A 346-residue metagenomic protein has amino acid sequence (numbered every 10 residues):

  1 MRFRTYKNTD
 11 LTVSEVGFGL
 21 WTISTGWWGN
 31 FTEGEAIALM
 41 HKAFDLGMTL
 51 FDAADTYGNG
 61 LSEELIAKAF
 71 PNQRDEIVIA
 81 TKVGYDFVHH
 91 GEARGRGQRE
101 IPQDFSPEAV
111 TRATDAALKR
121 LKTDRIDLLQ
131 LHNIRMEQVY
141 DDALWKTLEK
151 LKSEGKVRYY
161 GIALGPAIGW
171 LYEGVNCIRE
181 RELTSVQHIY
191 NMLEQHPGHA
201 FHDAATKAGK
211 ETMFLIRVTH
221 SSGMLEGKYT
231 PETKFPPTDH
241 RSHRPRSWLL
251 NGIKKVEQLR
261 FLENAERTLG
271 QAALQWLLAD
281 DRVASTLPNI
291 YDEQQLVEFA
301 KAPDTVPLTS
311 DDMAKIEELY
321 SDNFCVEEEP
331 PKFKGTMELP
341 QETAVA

Functional and structural regions predicted by a protein language model:
M1-V78: N-terminal binding-site loop/beta-alpha segment at the start of enzyme catalytic domains that lines or forms
Y6, F18, A36, F51 (+11 more regions): Conserved, mostly hydrophobic/aromatic
N8-D10, K68-D75, L118-K122, E149-K152 (+2 more regions): Acidic (Asp/Glu)-rich catalytic clusters
T9-W27, A80-E100, L128: N-terminal small/glycine-rich loop or linker at the start of catalytic domains across soluble metabolic enzymes
N30-A43, Q103-L121, I168-C177: Short, acidic/polar
F31-E35, L65, Q98-A109, M136-A143 (+2 more regions): Alpha-helix N-cap and loop-to-helix initiation/capping positions
L118-E137: Active-site groove signature of glycoside hydrolases
I134-L319, N323, F333-A346: Beta/alpha (TIM)-barrel catalytic core signal, keyed to glycine-rich beta->alpha loops juxtaposed to Asp/Glu that bind
